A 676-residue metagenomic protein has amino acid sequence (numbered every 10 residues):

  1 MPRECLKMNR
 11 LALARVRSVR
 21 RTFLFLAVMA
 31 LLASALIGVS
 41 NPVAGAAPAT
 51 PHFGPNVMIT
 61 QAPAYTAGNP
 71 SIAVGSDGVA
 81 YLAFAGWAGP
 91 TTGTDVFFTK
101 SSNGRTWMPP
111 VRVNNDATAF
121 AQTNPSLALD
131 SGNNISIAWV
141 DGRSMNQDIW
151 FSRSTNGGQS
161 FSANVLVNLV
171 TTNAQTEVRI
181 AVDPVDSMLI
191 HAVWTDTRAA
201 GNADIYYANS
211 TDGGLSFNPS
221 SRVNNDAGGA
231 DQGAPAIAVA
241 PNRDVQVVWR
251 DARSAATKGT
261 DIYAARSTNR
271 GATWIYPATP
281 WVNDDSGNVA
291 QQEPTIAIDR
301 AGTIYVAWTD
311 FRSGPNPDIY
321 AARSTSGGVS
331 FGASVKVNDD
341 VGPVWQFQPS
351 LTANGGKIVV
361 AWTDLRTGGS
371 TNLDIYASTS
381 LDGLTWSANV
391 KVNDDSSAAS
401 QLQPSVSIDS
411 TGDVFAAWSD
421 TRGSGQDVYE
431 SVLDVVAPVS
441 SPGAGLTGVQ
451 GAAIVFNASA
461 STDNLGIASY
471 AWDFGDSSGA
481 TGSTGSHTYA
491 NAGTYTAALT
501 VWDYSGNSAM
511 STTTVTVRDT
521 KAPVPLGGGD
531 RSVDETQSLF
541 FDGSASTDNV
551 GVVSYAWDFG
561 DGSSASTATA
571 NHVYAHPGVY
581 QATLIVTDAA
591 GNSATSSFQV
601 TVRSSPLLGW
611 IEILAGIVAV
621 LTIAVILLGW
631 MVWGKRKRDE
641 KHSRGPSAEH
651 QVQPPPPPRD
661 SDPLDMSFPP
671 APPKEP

Functional and structural regions predicted by a protein language model:
M1-V19: N-terminal secretory signal peptides that target proteins for export/translocation
R17-F25, L614: N-terminal Sec-pathway targeting helices
L26-G38: Bacterial N-terminal signal peptides
L36-A49: Sec-dependent signal peptide cleavage junction
A46-A437: Extracellular, repeat-based ectodomains that mediate carbohydrate processing or recognition
D434-H650, P663: Extracellular/lumenal mature domains of secreted and surface-exposed proteins
R644-P676: Intracellular C-terminal tails of type I single-pass membrane proteins
